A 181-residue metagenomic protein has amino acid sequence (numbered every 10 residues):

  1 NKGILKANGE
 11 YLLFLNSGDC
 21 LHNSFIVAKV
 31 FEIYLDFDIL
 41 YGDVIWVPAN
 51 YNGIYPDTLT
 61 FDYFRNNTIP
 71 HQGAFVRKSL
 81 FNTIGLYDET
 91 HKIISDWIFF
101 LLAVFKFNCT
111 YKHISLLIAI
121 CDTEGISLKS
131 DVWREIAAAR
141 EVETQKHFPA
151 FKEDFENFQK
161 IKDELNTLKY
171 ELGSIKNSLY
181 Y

Functional and structural regions predicted by a protein language model:
N1, A28, R134-A138, Q159-K162 (+1 more regions): Generic alpha-helical structural signal
N1-V132: Nucleotide-sugar donor-binding/catalytic module of glycosyltransferases that assemble extracellular/cell-envelope
N23, D96, L101, A138-E141 (+2 more regions): Solvent-exposed, non-transmembrane amphipathic alpha-helical segments
L86-D96, V142, Q159-Y170: Short secondary-structure transition/capping segments
L116-L117, L128-F155: Catalytic core of nucleotide-sugar-dependent glycosyltransferases
K146-Y181: Boundary detector for helix-to-coil junctions that initiate low-complexity/charged tails
